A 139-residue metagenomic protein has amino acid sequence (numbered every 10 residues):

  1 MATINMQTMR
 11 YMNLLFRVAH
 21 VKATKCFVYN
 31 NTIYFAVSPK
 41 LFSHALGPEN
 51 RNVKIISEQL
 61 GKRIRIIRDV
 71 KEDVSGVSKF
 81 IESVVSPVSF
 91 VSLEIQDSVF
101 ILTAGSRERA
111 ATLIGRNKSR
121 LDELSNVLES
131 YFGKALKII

Functional and structural regions predicted by a protein language model:
M1-I139: RNA-contacting regions in translation and RNA-metabolism proteins, encompassing KH/S1 modules where present
